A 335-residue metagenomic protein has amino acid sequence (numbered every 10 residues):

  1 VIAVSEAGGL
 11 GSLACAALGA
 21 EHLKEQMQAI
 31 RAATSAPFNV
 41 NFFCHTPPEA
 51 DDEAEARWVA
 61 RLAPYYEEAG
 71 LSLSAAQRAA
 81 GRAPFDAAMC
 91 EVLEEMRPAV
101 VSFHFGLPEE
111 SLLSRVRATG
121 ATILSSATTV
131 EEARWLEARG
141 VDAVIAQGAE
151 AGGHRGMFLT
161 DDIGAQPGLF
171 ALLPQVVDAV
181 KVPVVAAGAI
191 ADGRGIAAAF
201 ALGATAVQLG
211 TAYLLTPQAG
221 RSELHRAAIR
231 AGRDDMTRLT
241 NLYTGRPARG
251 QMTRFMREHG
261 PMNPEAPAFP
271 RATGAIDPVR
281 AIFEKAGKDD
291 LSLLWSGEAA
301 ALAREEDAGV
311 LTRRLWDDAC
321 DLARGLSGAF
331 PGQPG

Functional and structural regions predicted by a protein language model:
V1-A179, L315: Active-site entrance/lid segments in N-terminal catalytic domains of soluble metabolic enzymes
A63-Y65, H154-L159, I163-V185, I190-G335: Conserved active-site-proximal phosphate/metal-binding subdomains
